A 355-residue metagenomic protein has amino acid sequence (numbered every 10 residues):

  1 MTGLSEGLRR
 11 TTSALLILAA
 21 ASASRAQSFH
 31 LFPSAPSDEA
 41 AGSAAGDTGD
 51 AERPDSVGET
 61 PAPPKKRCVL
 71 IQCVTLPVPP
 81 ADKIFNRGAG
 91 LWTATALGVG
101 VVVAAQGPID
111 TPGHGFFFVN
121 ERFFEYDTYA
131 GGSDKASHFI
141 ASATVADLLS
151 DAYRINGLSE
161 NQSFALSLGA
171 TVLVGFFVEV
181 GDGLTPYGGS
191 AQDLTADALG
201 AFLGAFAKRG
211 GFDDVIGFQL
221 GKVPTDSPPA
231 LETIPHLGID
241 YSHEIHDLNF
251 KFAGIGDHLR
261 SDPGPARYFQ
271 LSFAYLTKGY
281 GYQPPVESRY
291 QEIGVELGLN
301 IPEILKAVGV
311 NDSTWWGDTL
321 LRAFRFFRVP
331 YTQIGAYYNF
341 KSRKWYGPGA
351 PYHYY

Functional and structural regions predicted by a protein language model:
T2-T12: Bacterial N-terminal signal peptides that target proteins for export
S24-K135, F139-A146, S150-L158, H258-P263 (+2 more regions): N-terminal targeting leaders of membrane proteins
D151-G157, A205-G211, F250-S261, I301-A307: Outer-membrane beta-barrel proteins
F176-A198: Interfacial helix-loop-helix junctions of multi-pass membrane proteins
F202-L203, H246-F252, V295-I301, A336 (+1 more regions): Residues on the lipid-exposed face of transmembrane beta-strands in outer-membrane beta-barrel proteins
I216-F218, R267-F273, V295: Transmembrane beta-strands of outer-membrane beta-barrel proteins
K222-D226, Y275-G279, I301-E303: Transmembrane beta-strands of outer-membrane beta-barrel pores
D240-H246, R289-I293: Residues that define the transmembrane beta-barrel architecture of outer-membrane proteins
